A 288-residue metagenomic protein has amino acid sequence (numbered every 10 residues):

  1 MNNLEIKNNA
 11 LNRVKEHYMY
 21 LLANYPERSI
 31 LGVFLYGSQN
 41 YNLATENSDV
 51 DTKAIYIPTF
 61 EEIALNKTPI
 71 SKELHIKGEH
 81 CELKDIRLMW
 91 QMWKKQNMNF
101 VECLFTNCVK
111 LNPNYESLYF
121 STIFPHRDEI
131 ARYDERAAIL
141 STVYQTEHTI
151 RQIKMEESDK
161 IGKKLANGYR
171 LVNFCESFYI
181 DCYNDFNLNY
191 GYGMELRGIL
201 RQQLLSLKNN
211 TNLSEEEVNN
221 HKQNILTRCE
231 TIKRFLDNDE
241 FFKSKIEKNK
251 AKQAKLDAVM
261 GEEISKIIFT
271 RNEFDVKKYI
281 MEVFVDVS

Functional and structural regions predicted by a protein language model:
M1-F34: Helical scaffold of the NTase/Pol beta-like nucleotidyltransferase catalytic core
K7-L11, E82, E157-L165: Aromatic-acidic/polar surface patches that form glycan- and anion
N9-R13, E27-L31, T45-N47, N66 (+2 more regions): Non-catalytic regulatory/linker segments of enzymes
L31, V50, A166: Residue-level detector of short, conserved catalytic/binding motifs and their immediate flanks
G37-E79: Catalytic metal-binding acidic patch
Y56-E62, K95, N99, F174: Short loop/turn segments at secondary-structure transitions that flank enzyme active sites
L65-T146: A basic- and aromatic-enriched beta-loop-alpha substructure that forms the phosphate/nucleotide- and DNA/RNA-contacting
Y115-K277: Conserved nucleotidyltransferase catalytic core and NTase-mimicking acidic/glycine-rich helix/loop elements in nucleic
